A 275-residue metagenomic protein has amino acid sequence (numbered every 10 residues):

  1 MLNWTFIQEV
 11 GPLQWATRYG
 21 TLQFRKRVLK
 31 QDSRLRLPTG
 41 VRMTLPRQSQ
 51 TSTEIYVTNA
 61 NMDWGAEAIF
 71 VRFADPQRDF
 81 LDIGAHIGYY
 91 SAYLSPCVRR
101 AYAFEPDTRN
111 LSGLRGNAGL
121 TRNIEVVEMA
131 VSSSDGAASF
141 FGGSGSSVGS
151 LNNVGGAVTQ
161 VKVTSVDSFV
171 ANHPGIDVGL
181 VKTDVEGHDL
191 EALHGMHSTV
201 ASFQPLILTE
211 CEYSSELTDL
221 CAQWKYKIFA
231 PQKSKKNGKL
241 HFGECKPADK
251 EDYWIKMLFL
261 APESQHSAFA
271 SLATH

Functional and structural regions predicted by a protein language model:
M1-N123, G155, V170-G175, P231-H275: S-adenosyl-L-methionine
K26-D32, S134-G136, A222: A short, compositionally biased
S49, A85-I87, T108, V131-S133 (+2 more regions): Short, glycine/acidic-enriched loop or turn micro-motifs at the edges of active sites
T58-L81, E125, A137-F203, Y213-E216: Short internal loop-to-helix segment that lines adenine-nucleotide cofactor pockets
L81-I83, F104, M129, V181-T183 (+1 more regions): Active-site flanking residues adjacent to catalytic metal/cofactor-binding acidic residues
C97-R99, G119-L120, S144, H197-A201 (+1 more regions): Glycine-rich, phosphate-binding/catalytic loops in enzymes
T108-G145: Core alpha/beta nucleotide-donor-binding catalytic domains of modification enzymes
T164-A171, I176-S271: Internal alpha/beta domain cores that form substrate/cofactor-binding pockets in large enzymes and binding proteins
